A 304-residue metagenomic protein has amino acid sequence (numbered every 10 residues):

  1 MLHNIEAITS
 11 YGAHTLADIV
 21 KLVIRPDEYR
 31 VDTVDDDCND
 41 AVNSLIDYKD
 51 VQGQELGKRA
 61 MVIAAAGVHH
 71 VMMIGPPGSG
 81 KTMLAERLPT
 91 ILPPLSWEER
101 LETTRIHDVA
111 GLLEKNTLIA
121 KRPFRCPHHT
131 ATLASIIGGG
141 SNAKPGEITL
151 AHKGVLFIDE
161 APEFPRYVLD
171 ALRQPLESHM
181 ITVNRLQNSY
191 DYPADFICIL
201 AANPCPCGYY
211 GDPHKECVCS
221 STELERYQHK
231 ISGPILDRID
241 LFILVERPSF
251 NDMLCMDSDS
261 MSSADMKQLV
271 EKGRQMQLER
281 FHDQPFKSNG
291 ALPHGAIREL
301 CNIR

Functional and structural regions predicted by a protein language model:
M1-M72, P76-S79, N184: Peripheral, non-AAA+ core regions of ATP-driven protein-machinery
R30-T33, M73, S96, A110-K115 (+3 more regions): Active-site phosphate-binding and catalytic loops of NTP-dependent enzymes
V62, T117-P123, A134-L156, S189: Conserved alpha-helical scaffold flanking the Walker A/P-loop in AAA+ ATPase domains
M72-L113, S178: Walker A/P-loop
G75, G138, E160: The Walker A (P-loop) glycine that initiates the GxxxxGKT/S ATP-binding motif of P-loop NTPases
E99-T132, G139-G140, S288-I303: Conserved inter-motif catalytic segment of the P-loop NTP-binding fold
A143, R166-R304: Basic, amphipathic alpha-helical bundle interface domains used for macromolecular binding and assembly
K153, D159-A161, A171: Walker B catalytic acidic pair
